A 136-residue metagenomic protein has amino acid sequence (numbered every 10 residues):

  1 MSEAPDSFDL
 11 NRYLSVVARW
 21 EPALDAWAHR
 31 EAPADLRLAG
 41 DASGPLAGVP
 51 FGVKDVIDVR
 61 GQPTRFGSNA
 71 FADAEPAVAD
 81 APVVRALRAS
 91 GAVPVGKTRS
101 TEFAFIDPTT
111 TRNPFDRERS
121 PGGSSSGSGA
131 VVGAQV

Functional and structural regions predicted by a protein language model:
M1-D73, A104-F105: Short, well-ordered alpha-helical
L46-V136: Short glycine/serine-rich loop/turn segments
